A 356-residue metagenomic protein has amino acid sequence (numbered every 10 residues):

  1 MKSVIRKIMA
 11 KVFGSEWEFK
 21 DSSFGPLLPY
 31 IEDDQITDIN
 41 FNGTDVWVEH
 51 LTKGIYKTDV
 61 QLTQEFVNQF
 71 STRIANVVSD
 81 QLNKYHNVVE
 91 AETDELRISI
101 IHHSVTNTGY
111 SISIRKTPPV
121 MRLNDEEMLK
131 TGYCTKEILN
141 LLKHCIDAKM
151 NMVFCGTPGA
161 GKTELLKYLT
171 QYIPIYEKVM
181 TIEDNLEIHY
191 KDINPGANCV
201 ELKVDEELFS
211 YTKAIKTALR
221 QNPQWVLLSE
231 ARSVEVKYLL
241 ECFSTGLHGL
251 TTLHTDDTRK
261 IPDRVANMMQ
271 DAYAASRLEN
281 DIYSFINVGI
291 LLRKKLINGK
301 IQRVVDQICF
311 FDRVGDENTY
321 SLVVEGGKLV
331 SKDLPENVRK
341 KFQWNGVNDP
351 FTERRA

Functional and structural regions predicted by a protein language model:
M1-P26, Y30, N298-A356: NTP-binding/hydrolysis catalytic cores, primarily Walker-type P-loop NTPases
E16-L51, D59-V60: Long amphipathic N-terminal alpha/beta scaffold segment
D33, E49-A148: P-loop NTP-binding catalytic core
N151: Walker A (P-loop) ATP-phosphate-binding motif of ABC ATPase nucleotide-binding domains
F154-G156: Hydrophobic anchor at the beta1->P-loop junction of P-loop NTPases
G159: Walker A (P-loop) phosphate-binding loop of P-loop NTPases
K162: Conserved lysine of the Walker
Y168-D281, K294: Switch/coupling sub-region of P-loop NTPases
